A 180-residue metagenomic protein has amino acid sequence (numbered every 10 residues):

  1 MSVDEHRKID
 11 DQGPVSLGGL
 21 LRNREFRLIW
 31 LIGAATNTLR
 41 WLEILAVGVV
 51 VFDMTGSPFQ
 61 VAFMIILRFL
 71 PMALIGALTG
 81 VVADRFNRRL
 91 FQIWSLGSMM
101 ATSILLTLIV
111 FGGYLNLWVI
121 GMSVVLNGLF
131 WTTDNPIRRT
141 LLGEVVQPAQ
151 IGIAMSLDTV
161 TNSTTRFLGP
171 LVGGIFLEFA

Functional and structural regions predicted by a protein language model:
M1-A180: Alpha-helical transmembrane-bundle signature of multi-pass membrane transport and export proteins
